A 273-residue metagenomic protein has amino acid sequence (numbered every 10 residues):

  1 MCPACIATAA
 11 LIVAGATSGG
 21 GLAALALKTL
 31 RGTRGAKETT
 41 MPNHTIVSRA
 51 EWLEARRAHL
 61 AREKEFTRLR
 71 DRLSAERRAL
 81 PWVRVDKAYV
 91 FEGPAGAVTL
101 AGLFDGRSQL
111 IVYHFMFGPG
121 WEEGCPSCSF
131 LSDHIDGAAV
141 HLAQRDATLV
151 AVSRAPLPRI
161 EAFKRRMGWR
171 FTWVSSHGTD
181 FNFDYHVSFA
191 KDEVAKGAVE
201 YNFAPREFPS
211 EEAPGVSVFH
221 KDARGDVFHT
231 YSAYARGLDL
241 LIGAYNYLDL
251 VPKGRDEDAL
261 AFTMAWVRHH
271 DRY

Functional and structural regions predicted by a protein language model:
M1-L25: Small-residue-rich hydrophobic membrane-insertion segments
A9, S18, R34, T40-M41: N-terminal compositionally biased, intrinsically disordered segments and leader/signal-like regions
L22-R34: Short hydrophobic alpha-helical membrane-entry/anchor segments
K37, M41-L110, F115-R145, A162-G168 (+2 more regions): Non-globular targeting/processing and membrane-anchoring segments
A143-I160: Catalytic nucleophile loop
S153, S175-H177: Residues at the C-termini of beta-strands that transition into short coil/loop
